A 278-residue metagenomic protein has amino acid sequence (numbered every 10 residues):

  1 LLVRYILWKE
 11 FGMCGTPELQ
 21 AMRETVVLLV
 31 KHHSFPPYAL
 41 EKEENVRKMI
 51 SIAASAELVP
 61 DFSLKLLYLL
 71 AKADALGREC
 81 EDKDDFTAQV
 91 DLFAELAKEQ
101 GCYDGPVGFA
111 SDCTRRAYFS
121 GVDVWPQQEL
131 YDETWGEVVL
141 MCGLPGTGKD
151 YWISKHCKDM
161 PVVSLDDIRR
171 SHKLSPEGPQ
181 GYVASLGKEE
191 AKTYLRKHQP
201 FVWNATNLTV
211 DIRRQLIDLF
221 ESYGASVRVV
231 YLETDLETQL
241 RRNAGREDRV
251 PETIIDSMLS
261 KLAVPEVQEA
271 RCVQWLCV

Functional and structural regions predicted by a protein language model:
L1-E129: C-terminal subdomains that position terminal phosphate/3'-OH groups for nucleotidyl transfer/ligation, primarily on
L7, M160-V162, V227-V229, C272-C277: Conserved beta-strand scaffold positions in the cores of enzyme catalytic domains, especially in NTP/NDP-utilizing
Q128-W135, Y194-L195: Phosphate-binding P-loop
E137-C157: Glycine-rich phosphate-binding P-loop
V139, D159, L236-V278: Conserved GTP-binding G-domain of TRAFAC-class P-loop NTPases and closely related GTPase folds
D150-F201, L236-R241: Conserved substrate/cofactor phosphate-moiety recognition/catalytic segment in nucleotide-dependent phosphotransferases
N204-R213: Acidic, metal-coordinating catalytic cores used for nucleic-acid/nucleotide bond scission and strand-transfer chemistry
Y223-R242: Conserved phosphate-donor/acceptor-positioning beta-strand/loop module used by diverse small-molecule
